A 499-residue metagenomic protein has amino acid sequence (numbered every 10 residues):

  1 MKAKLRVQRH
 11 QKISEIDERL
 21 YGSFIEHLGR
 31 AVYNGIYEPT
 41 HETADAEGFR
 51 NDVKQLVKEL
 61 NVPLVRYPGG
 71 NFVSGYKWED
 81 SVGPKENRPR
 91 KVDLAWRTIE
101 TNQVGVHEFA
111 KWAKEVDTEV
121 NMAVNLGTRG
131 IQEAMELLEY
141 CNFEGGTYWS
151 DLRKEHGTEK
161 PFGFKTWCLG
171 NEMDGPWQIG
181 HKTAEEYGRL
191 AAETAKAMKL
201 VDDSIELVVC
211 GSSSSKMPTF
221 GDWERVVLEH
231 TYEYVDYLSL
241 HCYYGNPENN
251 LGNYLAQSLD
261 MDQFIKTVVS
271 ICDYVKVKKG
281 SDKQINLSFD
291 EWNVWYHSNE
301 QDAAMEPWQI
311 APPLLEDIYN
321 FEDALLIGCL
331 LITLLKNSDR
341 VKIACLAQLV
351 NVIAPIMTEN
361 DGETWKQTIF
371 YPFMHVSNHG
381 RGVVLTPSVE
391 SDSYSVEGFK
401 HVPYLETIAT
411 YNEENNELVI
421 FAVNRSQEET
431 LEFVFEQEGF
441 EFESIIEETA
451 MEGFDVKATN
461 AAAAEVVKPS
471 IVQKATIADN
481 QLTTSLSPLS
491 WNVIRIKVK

Functional and structural regions predicted by a protein language model:
M1-W223, E229-Y237, M261-D262, K266-A303 (+1 more regions): Non-catalytic accessory regions flanking glycosidase/transglycosidase catalytic cores in CAZymes
H241-Q257: Active-site His/acidic residue clusters
